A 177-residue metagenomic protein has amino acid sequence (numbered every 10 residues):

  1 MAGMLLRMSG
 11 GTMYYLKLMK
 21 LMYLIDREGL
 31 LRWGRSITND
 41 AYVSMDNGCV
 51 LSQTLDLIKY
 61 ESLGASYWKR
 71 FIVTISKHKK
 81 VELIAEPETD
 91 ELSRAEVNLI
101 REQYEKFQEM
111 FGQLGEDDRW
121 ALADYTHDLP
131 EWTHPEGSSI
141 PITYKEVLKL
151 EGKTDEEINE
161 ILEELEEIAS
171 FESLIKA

Functional and structural regions predicted by a protein language model:
M1-A177: Domain-edge interaction signal
